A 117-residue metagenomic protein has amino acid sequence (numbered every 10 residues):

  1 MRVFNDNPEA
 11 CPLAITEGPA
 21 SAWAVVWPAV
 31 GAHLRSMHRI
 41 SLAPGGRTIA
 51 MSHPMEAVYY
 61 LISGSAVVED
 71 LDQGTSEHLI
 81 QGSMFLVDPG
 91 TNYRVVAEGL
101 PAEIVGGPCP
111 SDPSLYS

Functional and structural regions predicted by a protein language model:
M1-S36, I49, L115-S117: A short, N-terminal "cap"/entry segment at the start of jelly-roll beta-barrel domains of the cupin/DSBH fold
W27-S36, A43-V58, D72-Q73: A short beta-loop-beta micro-motif enriched in histidine and acidic residues
H38, I62-S63, I80: A cytosolic small-molecule/anion-sensing beta-strand core signal
R47-I49, G64-E69, M84-F85: Short beta-strand segments in beta-sandwich/barrel cores
V58, L86, G99-Y116: A short hydrophobic beta-strand segment most commonly corresponding to one strand of the jelly-roll/cupin
V58, S65-V67, N92, P101: Structural motif
D72-G90: Short acidic-glycine-tyrosine-enriched beta hairpin
G90-T91, V96: Short, surface-exposed secondary-structure boundary micro-motifs
